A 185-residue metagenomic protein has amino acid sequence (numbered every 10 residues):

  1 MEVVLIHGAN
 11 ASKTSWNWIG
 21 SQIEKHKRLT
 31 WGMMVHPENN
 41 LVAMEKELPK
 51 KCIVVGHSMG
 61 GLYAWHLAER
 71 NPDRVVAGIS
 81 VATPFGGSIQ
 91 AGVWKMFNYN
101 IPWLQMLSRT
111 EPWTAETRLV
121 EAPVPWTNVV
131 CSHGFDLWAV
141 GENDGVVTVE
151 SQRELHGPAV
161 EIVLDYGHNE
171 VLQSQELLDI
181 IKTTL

Functional and structural regions predicted by a protein language model:
V3-H7, T14, H26-T30, V35-P123 (+1 more regions): Serine-dependent carboxylesterase/thioesterase catalytic core of lipase-like alpha/beta-hydrolase/SGNH enzymes
A9, P84, S132-F135: Residue-level signal for short, function-critical loop segments
S12, E38, S88, L107-T110 (+3 more regions): Surface-exposed loop/turn and secondary-structure junction residues enriched for glycine/proline
S15-I19, N40-M44, Q173, L177: Residues at alpha-helix caps and immediate loop-helix transition turns in enzyme cores, especially N- and C-cap
W16-N17, H66-L67, A91, R153 (+2 more regions): Hydrophobic alpha-helical membrane-insertion segments
W18-H26: A short, Lys/Arg-enriched amphipathic alpha-helix followed by its capping loop at the start of a domain
S21, E69-R70, T183: Short, well-ordered alpha-helices that flank and scaffold nucleotide-derived cofactor binding pockets
E121-L185: C-terminal catalytic-base region of ester-bond hydrolases, centering on the histidine of the charge-relay
